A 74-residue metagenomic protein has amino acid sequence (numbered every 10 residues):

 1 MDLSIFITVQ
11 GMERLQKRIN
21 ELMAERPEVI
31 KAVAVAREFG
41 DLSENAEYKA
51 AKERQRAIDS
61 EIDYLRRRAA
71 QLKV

Functional and structural regions predicted by a protein language model:
M1-D63: Helix-rich terminal scaffold detector
R68-V74: Structured alpha/beta interaction-core segments
